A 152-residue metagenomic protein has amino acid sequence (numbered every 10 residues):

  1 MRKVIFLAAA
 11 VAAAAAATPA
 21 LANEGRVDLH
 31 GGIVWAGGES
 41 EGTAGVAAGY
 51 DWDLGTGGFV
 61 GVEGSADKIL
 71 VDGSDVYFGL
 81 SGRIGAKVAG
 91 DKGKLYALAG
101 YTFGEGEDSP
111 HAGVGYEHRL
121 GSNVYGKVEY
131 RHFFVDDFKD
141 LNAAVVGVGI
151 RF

Functional and structural regions predicted by a protein language model:
R2-A9, A17-F152: Outer-membrane beta-barrel proteins
